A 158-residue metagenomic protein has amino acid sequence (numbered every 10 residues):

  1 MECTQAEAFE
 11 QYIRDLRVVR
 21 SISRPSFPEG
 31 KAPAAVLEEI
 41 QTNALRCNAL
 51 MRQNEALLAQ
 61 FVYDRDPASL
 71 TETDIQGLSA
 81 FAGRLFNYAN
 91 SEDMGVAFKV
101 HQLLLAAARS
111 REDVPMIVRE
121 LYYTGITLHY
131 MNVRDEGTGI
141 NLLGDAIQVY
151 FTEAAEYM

Functional and structural regions predicted by a protein language model:
E2-A44, I75: N-terminal leader/linker segments that initiate helical-solenoid repeat arrays
P25-R52, G83-V96, L128-I147: Short coil/turn connectors between adjacent alpha-helices in alpha-solenoid helical repeat scaffolds
Y63, Q102-R109, I147-E156: Amphipathic alpha-helical segments of tetratricopeptide repeats
Q76-G77, R119: Residue register of alpha-helical TPR repeats
F81-R84, I117, T124: Structural register within alpha-helical repeat arrays
E120-T127, Y157: TPR/Sel1-like alpha-solenoid repeat signature
